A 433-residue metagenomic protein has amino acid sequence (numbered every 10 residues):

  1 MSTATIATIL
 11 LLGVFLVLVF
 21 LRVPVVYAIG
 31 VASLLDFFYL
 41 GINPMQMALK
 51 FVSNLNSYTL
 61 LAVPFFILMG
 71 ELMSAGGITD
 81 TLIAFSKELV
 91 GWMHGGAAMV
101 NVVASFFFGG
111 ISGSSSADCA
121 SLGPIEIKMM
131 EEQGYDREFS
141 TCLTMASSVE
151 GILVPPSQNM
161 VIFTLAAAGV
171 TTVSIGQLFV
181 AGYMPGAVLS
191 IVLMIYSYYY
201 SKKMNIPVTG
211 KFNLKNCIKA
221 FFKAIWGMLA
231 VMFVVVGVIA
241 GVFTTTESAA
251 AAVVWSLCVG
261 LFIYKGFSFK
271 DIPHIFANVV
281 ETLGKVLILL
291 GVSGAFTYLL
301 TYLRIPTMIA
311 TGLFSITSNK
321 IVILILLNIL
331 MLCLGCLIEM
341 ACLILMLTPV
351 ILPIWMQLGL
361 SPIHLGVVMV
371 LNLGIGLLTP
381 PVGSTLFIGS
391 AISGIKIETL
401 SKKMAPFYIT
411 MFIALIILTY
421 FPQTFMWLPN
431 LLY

Functional and structural regions predicted by a protein language model:
M1-Y433: Alpha-helical transmembrane segments of multi-pass membrane transport proteins
